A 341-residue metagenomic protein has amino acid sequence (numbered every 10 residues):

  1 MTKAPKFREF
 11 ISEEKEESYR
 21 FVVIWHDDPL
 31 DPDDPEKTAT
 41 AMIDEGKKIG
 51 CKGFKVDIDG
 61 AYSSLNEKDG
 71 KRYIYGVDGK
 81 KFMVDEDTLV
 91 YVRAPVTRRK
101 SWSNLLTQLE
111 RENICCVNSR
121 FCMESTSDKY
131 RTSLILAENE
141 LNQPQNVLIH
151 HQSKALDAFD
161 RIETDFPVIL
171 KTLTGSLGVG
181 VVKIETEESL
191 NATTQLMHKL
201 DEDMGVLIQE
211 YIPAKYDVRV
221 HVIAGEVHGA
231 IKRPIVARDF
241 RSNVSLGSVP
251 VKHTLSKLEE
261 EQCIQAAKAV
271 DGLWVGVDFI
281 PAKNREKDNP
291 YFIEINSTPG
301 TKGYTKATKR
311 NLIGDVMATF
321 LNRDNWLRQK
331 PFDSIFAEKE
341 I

Functional and structural regions predicted by a protein language model:
K3, R8-F10, T254, K268 (+1 more regions): C-terminal active-site "lid" helix and adjoining low-complexity regulatory extension at the edge of ATP-using catalytic
R20, T88-L89, Y291: Structural motif
F21-H26, M83-D85, T107-N113, F121-V206 (+1 more regions): Active-site nucleotide/adenylate-binding loops and adjacent lid/helix of ATP-dependent enzymes
D28-Q145: Conserved N-proximal alpha/beta basic substrate-recognition cap immediately N-terminal to, or forming the N-lobe
V168, G229, V275, Y291-E294: Protein kinase-like catalytic core scaffold
I169, H221, I280-K283: Conserved protein-kinase catalytic-loop segment immediately C-terminal to the catalytic Asp of the HRD motif
V179-A266: Phosphate-binding site of ATP-dependent enzymes
Q209, G272-N284: A short glycine-rich, hydrophobically flanked beta-strand micro-motif that places a catalytic Asp/Glu for divalent metal
